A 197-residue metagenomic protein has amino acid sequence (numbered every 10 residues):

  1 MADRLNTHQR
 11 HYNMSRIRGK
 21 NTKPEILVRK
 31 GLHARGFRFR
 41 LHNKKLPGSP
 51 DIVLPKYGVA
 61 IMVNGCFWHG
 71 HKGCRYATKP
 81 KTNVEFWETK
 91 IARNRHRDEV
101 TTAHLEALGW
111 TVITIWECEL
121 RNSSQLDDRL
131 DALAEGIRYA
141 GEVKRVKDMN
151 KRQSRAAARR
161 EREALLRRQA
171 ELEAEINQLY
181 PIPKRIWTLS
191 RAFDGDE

Functional and structural regions predicted by a protein language model:
M1-T114, C118-R167, E173-E197: Nucleic-acid endo/exonuclease domains
